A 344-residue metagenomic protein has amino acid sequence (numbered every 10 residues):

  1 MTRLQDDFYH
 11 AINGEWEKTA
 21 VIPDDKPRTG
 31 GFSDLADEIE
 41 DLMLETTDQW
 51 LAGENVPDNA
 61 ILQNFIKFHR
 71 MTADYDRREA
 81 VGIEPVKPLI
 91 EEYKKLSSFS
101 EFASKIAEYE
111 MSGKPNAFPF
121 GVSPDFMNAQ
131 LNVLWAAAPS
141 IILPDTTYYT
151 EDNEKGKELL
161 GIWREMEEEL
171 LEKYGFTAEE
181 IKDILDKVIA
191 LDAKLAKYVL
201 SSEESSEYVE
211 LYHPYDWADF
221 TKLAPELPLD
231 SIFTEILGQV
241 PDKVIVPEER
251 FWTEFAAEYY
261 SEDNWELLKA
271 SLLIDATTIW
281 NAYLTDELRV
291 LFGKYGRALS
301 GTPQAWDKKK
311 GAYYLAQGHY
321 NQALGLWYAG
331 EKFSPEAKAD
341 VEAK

Functional and structural regions predicted by a protein language model:
M1-L4, F126-N128: Extracellular/periplasmic catalytic domains that process cell-envelope and extracellular macromolecules
R3-D7, A11-R77: Active-site-surrounding "flap" and adjacent substrate/cofactor-binding loops of secreted or lumenal enzymes, prototyped
D48-K344: Noncatalytic, helix-rich "gating/capping" subdomain that lines the substrate-entry/channel surface of large enzyme
